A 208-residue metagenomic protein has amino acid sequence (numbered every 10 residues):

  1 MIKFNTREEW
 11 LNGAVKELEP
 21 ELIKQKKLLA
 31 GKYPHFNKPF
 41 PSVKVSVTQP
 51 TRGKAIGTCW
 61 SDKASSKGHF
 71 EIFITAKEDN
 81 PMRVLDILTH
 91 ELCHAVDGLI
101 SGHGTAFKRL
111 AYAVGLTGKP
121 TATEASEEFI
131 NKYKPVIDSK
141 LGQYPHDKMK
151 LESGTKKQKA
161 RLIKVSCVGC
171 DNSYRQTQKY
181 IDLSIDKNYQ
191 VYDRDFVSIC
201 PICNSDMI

Functional and structural regions predicted by a protein language model:
M1-N80, L99-I208: Metalloprotease/metallohydrolase-associated module, dominated by Zn2+-dependent proteases
R83-L99: Active-site recognition of the HExxH zinc-binding catalytic motif
